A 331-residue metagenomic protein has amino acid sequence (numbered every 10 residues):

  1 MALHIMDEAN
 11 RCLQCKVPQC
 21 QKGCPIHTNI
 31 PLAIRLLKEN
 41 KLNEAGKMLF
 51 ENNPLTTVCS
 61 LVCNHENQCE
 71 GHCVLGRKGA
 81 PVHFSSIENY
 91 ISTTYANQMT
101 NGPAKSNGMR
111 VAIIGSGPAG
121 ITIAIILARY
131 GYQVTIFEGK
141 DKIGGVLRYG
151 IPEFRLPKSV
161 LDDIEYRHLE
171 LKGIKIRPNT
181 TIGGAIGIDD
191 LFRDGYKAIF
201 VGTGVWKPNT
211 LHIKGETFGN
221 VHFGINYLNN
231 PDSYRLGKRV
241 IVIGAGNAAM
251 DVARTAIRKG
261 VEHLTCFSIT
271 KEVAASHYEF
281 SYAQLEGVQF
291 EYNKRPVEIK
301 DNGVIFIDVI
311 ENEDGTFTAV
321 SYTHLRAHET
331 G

Functional and structural regions predicted by a protein language model:
M6-L37, G46, F50-R77, G120-T122: Cysteine-centered iron-sulfur cluster-binding motifs in ferredoxin-type domains/subunits of redox enzymes
N10, V17, I113-F137, I176-I188 (+2 more regions): Rossmann-like dinucleotide/flavin-binding elements
A33, T56-I114, R129-Y130, K158-D162 (+2 more regions): FAD-binding core/adjacent interface of flavoenzyme oxidoreductases
Q133-I136, K140-E170, I176, A253-P296: Rossmann-like dinucleotide-binding cores of NAD(P)H-dependent redox enzymes
G184-F192, D301-Y322: Conserved beta-strand-loop-beta-strand element in the redox core of flavoprotein oxidoreductases
T203, I225, G244-A245, S268-K271 (+3 more regions): Active-site proximal loops enriched in glycine and acidic residues that flank catalytic Cys/His/Asp and coordinate
H324-A327, G331: Single conserved hydrophobic/aromatic residue that forms the stacking wall/gate of nucleotide- or nucleobase-binding
